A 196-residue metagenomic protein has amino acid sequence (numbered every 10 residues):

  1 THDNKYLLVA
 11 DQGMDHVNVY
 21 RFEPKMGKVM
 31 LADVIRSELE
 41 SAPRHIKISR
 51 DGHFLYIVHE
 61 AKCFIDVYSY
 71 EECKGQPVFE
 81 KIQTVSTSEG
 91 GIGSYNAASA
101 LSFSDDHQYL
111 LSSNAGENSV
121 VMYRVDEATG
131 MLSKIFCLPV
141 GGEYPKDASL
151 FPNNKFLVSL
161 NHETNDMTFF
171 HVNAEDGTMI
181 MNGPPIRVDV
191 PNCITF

Functional and structural regions predicted by a protein language model:
T1, V9-Q12, S49, I57-E60 (+2 more regions): Conserved beta-strand positions in repeat-built beta-propeller and related beta-rich domains
T1-N4, S37-G52, T87-H107, G141-F156 (+1 more regions): Beta-rich, blade/repeat-based domains predominating in secreted/periplasmic proteins but also intracellular
D15-V17, C63-I65, N118-V120, N165-M167: Structural signal for beta-propeller blades
R21-K28, Y68-V78, Y123-G130, H171-T178: Short loop/turn segments immediately following beta-strands, especially the blade-tip and inter-blade linker loops
M30-R36, Q83-G91, S133-P139, M181-I186: A short beta-strand motif characteristic of beta-propeller blades
V34-T87: Acidic, glycine-rich loop-and-beta core segments that form the ion-binding/anion-interacting portion of active sites
V121-F170: C-terminal hydrophobic structural anchor segments that stabilize assembly/packing rather than catalytic chemistry
T164-T168, I180-F196: Blade-level signature of beta-propeller repeat domains, shared across WD40, Kelch, NHL, RCC1 and BNR/Asp-box propellers
